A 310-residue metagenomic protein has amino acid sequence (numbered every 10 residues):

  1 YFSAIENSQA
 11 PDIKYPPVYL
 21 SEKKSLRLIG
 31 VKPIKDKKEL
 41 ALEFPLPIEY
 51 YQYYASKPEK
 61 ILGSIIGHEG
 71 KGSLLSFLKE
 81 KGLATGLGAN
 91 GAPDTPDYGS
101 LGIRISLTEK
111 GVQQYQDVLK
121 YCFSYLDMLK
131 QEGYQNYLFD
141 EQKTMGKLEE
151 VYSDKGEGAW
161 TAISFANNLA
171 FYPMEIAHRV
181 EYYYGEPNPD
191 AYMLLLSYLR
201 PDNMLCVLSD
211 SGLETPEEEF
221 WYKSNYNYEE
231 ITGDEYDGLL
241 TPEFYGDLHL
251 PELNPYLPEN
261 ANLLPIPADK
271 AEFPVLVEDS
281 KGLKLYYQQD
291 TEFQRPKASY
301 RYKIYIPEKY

Functional and structural regions predicted by a protein language model:
Y1-Y310: Mature, solvent-exposed C-terminal subdomains and processed small-chain segments of exported/organellar
